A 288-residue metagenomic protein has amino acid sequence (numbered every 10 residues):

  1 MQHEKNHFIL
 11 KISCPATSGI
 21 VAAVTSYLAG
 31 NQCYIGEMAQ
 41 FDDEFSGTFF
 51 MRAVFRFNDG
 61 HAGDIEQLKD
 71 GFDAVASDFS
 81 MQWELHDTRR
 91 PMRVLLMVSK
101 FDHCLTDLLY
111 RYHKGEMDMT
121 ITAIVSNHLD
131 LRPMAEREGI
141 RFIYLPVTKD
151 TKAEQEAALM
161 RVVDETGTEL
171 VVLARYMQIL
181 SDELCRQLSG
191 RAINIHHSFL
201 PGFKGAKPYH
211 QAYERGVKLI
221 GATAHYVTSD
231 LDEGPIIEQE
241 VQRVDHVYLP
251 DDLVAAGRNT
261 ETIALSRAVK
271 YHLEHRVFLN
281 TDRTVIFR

Functional and structural regions predicted by a protein language model:
M1-M92: A conserved regulatory-domain signal marking ACT and ACT-like small-molecule sensing domains and adjacent regulatory
C14, V98, V125-S126: Short beta-strand/turn micro-motifs composed of small residues that flank or help shape donor/cofactor-binding pockets
V94-H103: Short, glycine-rich nucleotide/cofactor-binding loops
H103-K114: Histidine-anchored nucleotide/phosphate-binding helix
M119-D130: Short internal beta-strands
T120-T122, R141-P146, R191-H196: Short hydrophobic/aromatic-enriched beta-strand-loop microsegments
H128, T151, Q155, T168-R288: Donor/substrate-binding cores of folate-linked one-carbon enzymes
E136, I140-T166: Adenosine-nucleotide cofactor-binding segment
